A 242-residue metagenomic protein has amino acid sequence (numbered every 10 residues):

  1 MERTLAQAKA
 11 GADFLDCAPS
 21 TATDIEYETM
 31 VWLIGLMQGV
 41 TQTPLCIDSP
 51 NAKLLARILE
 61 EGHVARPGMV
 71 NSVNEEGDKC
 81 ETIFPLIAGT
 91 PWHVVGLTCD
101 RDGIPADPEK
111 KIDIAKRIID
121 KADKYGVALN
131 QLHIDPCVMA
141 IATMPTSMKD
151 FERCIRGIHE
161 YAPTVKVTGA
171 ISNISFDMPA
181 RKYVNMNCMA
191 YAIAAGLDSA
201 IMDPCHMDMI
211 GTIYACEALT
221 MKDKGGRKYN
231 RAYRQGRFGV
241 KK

Functional and structural regions predicted by a protein language model:
T4-L5, V31-Q38, L55, C80 (+4 more regions): Generic structural signal for well-ordered alpha-helices, preferentially at hydrophobic/aromatic core positions
A8-K9, L59-A65, T82-W92, K124-V127 (+1 more regions): Acidic (Asp/Glu)-rich catalytic clusters
A8-T43, P136-M148: Glycine-rich, proline-tolerant flexible connector loops at the mouths of alpha/beta enzymes
D16-A22, T43-N51, P67-G77, T98 (+1 more regions): Catalytic beta/alpha-barrel core
I25-A65, M148-G169: Alpha-helix-loop-beta-strand connector modules within alpha/beta enzyme cores
C46-L54, V73-D78, A170-F176, K182-Y183: Glycine-rich beta-to-alpha transition loops that act as phosphate-gripper elements at the mouths of alpha/beta enzyme
G89-F238: Catalytic alpha/beta core domains of metabolic enzymes, predominantly
